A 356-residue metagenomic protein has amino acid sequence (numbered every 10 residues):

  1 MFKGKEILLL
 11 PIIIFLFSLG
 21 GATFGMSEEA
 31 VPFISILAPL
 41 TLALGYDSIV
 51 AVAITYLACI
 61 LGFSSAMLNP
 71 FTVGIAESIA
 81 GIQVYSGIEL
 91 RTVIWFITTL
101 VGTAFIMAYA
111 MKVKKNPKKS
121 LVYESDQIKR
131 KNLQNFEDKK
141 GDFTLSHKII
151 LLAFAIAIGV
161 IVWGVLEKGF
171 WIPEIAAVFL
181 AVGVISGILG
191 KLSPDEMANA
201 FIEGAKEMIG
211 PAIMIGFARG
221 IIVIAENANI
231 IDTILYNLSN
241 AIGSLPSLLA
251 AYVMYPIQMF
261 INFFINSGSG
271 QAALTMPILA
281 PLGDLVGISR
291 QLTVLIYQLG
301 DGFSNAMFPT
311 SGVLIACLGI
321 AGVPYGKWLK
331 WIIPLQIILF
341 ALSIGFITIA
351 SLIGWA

Functional and structural regions predicted by a protein language model:
M1, F170-T233: Core transmembrane alpha-helical segments of multi-pass membrane transporters/permeases
M1-G4, P39-A43, G81, N199-E207 (+3 more regions): Short amphipathic alpha-helical coupling elements at transmembrane boundaries
E6-A22, Y46-S64, G87, F96 (+2 more regions): Alpha-helical transmembrane segments of multi-pass membrane proteins
E6-I36, I215-A225, N240-P281, L285 (+1 more regions): Hydrophobic alpha-helical transmembrane segments of multi-pass integral membrane proteins, predominantly secondary
M26-S27, D47-I82, S86, L90-R130: Transmembrane-helix bundle segments that line or gate the permeation/cavity pathway in multi-pass membrane proteins
E29-L40, N69-I79, L235, S269-L282 (+1 more regions): Re-entrant/interfacial helical elements at transmembrane boundaries that shape and gate the permeation pathway
F63-T92, G283-L292, G312-A356: Transmembrane alpha-helical segments and their short flanking loops that form helix-hairpins/helix-helix interfaces
E89-A200, I320, P324, K330 (+1 more regions): Long, contiguous bundles of hydrophobic transmembrane helices that form the permeation core of multi-pass
